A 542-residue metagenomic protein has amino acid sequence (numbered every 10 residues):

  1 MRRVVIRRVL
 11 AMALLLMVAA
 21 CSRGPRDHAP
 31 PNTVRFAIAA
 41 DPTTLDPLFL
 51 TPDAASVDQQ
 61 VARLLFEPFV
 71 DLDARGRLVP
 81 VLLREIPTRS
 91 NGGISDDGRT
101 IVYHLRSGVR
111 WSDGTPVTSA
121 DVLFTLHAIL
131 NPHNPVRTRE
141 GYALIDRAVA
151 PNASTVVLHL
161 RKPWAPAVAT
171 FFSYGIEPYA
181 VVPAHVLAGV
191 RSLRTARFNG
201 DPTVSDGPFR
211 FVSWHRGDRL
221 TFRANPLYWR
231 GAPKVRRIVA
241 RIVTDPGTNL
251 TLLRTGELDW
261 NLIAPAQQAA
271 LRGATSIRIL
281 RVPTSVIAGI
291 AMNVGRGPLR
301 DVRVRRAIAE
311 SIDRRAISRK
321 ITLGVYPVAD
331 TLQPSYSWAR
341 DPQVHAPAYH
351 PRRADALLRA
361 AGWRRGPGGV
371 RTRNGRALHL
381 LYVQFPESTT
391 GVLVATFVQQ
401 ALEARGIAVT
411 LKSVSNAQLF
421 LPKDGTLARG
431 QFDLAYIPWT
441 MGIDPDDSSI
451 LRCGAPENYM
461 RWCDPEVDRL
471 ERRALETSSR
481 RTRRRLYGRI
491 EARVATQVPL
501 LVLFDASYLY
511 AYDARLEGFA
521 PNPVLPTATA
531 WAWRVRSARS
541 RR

Functional and structural regions predicted by a protein language model:
R35, T118-T125, A153-H159, G207-P208 (+7 more regions): Alpha-helical secondary-structure segments
I38-I94, H127, V204-S205: N-terminal lobe/hinge region of extracytoplasmic solute-binding protein
R63, L72-R77, F172-P233, R237 (+3 more regions): Gly/Pro-rich hinge or "lid" segments in bacterial periplasmic/extracellular proteins
V102, R197-G200, N225-L271, T396 (+3 more regions): Ligand-site clamp/hinge motif
H104, R139-G189: Surface-exposed binding/hinge segments that line and control ligand-binding clefts or catalytic entry sites
I129, R147-A148, V212-R223, V239-R296 (+4 more regions): Extracellular/periplasmic solute-recognition and catalytic clefts
H215, A224, S311-H345, R352 (+2 more regions): Detector for C-terminal structural segments
R216, R364-P438: Ligand/substrate-recognition segments at binding pockets and active sites
